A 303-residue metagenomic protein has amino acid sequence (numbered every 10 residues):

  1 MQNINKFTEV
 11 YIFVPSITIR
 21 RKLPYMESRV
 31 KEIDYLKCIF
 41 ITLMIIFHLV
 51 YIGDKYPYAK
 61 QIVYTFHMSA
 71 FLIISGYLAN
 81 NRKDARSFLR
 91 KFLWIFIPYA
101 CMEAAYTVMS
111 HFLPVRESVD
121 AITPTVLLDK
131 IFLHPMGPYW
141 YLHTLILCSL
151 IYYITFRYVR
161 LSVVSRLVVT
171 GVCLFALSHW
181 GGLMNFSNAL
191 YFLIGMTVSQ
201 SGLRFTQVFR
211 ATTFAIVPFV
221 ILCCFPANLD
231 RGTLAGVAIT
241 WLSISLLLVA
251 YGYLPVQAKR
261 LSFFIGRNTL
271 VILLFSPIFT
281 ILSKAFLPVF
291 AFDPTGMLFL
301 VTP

Functional and structural regions predicted by a protein language model:
N5-P303: Alpha-helical transmembrane segments and their immediate juxtamembrane cytosolic regions
